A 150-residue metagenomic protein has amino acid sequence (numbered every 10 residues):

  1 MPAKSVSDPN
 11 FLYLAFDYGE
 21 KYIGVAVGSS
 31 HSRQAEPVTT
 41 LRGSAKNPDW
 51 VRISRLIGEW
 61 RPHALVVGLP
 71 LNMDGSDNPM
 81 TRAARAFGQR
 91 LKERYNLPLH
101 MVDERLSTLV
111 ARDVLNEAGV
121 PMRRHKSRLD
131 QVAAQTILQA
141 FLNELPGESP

Functional and structural regions predicted by a protein language model:
M1-F16, E20-P150: Phosphate- and other anionic-substrate recognition elements at nucleic-acid/protein interfaces
